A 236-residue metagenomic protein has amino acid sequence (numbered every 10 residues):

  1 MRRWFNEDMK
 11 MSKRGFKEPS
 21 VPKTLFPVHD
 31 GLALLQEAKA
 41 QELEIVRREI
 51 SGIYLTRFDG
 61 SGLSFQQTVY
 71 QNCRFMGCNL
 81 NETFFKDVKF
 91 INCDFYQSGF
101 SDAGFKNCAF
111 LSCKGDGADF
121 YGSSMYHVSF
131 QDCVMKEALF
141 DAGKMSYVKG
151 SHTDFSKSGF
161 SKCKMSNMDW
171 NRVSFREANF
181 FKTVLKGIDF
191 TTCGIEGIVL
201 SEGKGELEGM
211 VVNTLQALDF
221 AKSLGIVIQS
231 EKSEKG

Functional and structural regions predicted by a protein language model:
R3-N6, S12-G236: Tandem repeat scaffolds
